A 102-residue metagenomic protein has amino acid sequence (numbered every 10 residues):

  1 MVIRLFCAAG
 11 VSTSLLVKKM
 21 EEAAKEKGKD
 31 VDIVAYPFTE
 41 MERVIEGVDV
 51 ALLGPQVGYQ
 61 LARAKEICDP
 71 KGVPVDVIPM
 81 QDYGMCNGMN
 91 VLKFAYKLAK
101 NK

Functional and structural regions predicted by a protein language model:
V2-F38: Conserved active-site segments centered on acidic
I3, P74-K102: Ser/Thr/Gly-rich flexible loops in soluble cytosolic domains mediating phosphotransfer, phosphorylation
A9, Q56-G58: Short glycine-rich anion-binding loops that position phosphate/pyrophosphate groups of nucleotides and phosphorylated
T13, M41-R43, M85: Generic structural signal for helix capping and beta-alpha/helix-loop junctions
K18, E22-K25, E66, K93 (+1 more regions): Short, well-ordered alpha-helices that flank and scaffold nucleotide-derived cofactor binding pockets
I45-V50: Short acidic/histidine-rich motifs immediately flanking catalytic phosphotransfer sites in two-component signaling
L52-G54: Acidic beta-strand-to-loop metal/phosphate-binding motif
Q60-M80: A short, gly/pro- and small-residue-rich
